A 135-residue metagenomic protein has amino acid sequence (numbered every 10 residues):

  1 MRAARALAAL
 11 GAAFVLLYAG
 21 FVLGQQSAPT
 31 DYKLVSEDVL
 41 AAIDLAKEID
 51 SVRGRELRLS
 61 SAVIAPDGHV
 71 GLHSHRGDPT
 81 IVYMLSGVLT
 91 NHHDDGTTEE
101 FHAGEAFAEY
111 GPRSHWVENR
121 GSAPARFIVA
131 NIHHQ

Functional and structural regions predicted by a protein language model:
A3-L7, A12-R58, H92, E100 (+1 more regions): A short, N-terminal "cap"/entry segment at the start of jelly-roll beta-barrel domains of the cupin/DSBH fold
I49, V70-H75, H93, E118-R120: Short histidine-centered beta-strand/loop micro-motifs that create catalytic or ligand/metal-coordination sites
V52-R55, G68-T80: A short beta-loop-beta micro-motif enriched in histidine and acidic residues
L59-S61, I81, A106-A108, V129: Conserved hydrophobic/aromatic beta-strand scaffold that supports enzyme active sites
I64-A65, D95-P112: Short acidic-glycine-tyrosine-enriched beta hairpin
H69-G71, T90, F107, G111-E118: Histidine-centered metal-chelating micro-motifs
H75-D95, E105: Glycine- and acidic-residue-biased ligand/ion/polar-headgroup-sensing regions
P112-Q135: Ligand-binding loop in jelly-roll beta-barrel domains
